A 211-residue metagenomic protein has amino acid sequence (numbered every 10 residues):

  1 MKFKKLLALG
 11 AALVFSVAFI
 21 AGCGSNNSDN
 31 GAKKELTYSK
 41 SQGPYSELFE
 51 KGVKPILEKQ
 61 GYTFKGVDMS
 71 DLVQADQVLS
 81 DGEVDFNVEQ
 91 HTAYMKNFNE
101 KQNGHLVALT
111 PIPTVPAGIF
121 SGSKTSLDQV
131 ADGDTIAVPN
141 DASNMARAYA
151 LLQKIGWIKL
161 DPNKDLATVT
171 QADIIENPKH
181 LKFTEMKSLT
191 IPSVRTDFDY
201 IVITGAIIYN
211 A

Functional and structural regions predicted by a protein language model:
M1-E35: Short, low-complexity disordered leader/linker segments with a strong preference for bacterial N-terminal type II
G24-T37, E58, L127-D134: Immediate post-signal peptide segment of exported/extracytoplasmic ligand-binding proteins
G31-G43, Y62-D68, T135-I136: Short, well-ordered beta-strand elements
G43-K65: Short, polar/charged alpha-helical segment
G66-Q77, K164-S193: Short helix-initiation/N-cap motifs at beta->coil->alpha
D71-L72, G82-K96, K187-S188, T196-F198 (+1 more regions): Beta->alpha turn/N-cap motifs
N97-L109, S123-T125, D197, N210-A211: Ligand-binding "clamshell"
L109-I158: A conserved helix-loop-strand patch within extracytoplasmic ligand-binding domains of the periplasmic binding
